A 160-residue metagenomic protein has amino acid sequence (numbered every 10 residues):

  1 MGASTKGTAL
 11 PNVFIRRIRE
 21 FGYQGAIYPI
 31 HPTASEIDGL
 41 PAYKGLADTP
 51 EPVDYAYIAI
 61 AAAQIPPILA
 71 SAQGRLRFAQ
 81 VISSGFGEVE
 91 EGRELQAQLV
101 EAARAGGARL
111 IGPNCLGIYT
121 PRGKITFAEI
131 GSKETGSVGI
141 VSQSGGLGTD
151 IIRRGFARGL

Functional and structural regions predicted by a protein language model:
S4-D38: NAD(P)-binding Rossmann-fold cofactor-contacting core
S4-T5, I30-S35, V81-E88, N114-L116: Short, ordered loop/turn segments at secondary-structure junctions
L10, G131-L160: Short glycine-cluster motifs
Y28-I30, A79-V81, R104, R109-N114 (+2 more regions): General beta-strand structural signal in soluble alpha/beta enzymes
I30-L46, Y119-P121: N-terminal beta-loop-helix "entrance" segment that forms/cooperates in small-molecule cofactor or anionic ligand
G45, R109-G136: Glycine-rich anion-binding loops of enzyme active sites
L46-Y55, A62-E88: Rossmann-fold NAD(P) dinucleotide-binding segment
S84-G107: Rossmann-fold NAD(P)-binding glycine/threonine-rich loop
